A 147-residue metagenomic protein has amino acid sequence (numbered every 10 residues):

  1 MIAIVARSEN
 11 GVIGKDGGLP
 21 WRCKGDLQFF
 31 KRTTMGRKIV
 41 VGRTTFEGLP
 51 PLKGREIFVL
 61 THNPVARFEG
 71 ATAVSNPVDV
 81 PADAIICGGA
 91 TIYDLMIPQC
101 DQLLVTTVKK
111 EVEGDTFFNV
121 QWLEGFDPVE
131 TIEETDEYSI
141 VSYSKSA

Functional and structural regions predicted by a protein language model:
M1-A147: Enzymes that bind and transform nitrogen-containing heteroaromatic metabolites
